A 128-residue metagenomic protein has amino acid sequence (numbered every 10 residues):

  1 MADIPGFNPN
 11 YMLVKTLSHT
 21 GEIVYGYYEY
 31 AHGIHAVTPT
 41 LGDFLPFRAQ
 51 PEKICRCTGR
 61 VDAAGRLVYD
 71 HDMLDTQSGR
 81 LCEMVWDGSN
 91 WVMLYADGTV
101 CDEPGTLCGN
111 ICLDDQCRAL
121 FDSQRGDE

Functional and structural regions predicted by a protein language model:
M1-E128: Secondary-structure transition motif
